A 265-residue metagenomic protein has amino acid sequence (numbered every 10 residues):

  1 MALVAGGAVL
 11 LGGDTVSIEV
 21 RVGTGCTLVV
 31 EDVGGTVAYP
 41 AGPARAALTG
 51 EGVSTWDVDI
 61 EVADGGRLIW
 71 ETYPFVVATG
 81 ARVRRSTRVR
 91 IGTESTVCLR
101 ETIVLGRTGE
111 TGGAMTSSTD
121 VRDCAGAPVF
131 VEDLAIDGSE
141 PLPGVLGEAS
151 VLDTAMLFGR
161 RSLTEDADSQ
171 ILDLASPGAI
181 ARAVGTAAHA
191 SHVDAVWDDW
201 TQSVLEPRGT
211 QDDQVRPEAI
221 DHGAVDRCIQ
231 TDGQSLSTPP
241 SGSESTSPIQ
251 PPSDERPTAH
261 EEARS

Functional and structural regions predicted by a protein language model:
M1-T164: Conserved beta-strand/loop scaffold segments within soluble protein domains that form the structured core and edges
E101-L236, P251, R256, H260-S265: A structural signal for small-residue-enriched, beta-sheet-centric alpha/beta enzyme cores and oligomeric scaffold folds
L236-P239, S247: Generic low-complexity, intrinsically disordered segments
